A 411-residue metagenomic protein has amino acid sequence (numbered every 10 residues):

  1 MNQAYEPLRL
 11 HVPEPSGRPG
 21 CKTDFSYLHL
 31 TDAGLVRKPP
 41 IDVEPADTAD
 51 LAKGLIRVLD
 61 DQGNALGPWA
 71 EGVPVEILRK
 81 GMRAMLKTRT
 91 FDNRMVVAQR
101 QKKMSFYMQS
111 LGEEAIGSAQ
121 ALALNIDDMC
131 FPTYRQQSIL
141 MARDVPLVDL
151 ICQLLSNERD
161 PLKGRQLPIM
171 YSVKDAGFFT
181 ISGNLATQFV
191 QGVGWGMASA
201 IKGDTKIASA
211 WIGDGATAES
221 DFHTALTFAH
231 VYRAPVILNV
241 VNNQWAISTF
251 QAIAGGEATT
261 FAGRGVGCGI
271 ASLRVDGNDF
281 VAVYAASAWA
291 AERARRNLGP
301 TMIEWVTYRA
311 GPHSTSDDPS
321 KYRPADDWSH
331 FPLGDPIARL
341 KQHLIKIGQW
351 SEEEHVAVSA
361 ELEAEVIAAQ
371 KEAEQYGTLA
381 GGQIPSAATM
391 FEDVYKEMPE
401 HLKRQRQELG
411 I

Functional and structural regions predicted by a protein language model:
M1-I116, G311, D317-S320, A325-I411: Conserved acidic/glycine
D42, F222-A225, A285-E292: Glycine-rich, charged/polar anion/phosphate-binding loops that engage phosphate groups from diverse ligands
G67, M197-D204, E257-W289, P332-S359: Conserved thiamine diphosphate
T90, V97-A234, N239, F250-E257 (+2 more regions): Cofactor-binding active-site loop characterized by glycine-rich and histidine/acidic residues
S138, Q244-I247, R309-G311: Short gly/pro/ser/thr-enriched loop/turn and capping motifs at secondary-structure boundaries
H230-Y232, A294-N297: Arginine/glycine-rich "motif VI" loop of SF2 helicases in the C-terminal RecA-like domain
W245-Q251, I270-D276, S320-S329, E353-H355: Short beta-alpha connecting loops at secondary-structure transitions that line or flank enzyme active sites
